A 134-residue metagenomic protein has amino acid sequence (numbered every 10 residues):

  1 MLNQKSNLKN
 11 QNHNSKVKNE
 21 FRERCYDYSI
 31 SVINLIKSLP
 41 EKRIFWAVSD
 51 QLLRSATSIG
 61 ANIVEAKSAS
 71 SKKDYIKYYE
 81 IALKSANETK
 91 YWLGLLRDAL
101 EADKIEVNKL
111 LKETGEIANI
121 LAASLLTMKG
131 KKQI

Functional and structural regions predicted by a protein language model:
M1-E65, A69-I134: Short, C-terminally biased terminal segments at protein or domain edges
